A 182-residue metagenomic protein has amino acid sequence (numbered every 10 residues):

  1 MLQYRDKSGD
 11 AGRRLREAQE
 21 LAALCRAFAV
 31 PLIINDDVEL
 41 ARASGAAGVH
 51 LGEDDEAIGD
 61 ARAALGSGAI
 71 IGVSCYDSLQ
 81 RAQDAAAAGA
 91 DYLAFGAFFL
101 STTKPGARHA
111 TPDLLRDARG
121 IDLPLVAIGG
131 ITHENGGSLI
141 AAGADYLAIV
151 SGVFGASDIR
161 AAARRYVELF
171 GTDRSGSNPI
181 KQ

Functional and structural regions predicted by a protein language model:
M1-Q3, I33, H50, G72 (+2 more regions): Conserved beta-strand positions in the central sheet of alpha/beta enzyme cores
Q3-R13, A97-K104: Glycine-rich, proline-tolerant flexible connector loops at the mouths of alpha/beta enzymes
R14-D36, E53-D77, G106-H133, Y166-D173: Alpha-helix-loop-beta-strand connector modules within alpha/beta enzyme cores
R16-E20, A43-G48: Glycine-rich loop at the start of a catalytic domain that most often binds anionic cofactors/ligands
L32-A47, D77-G89, I121-A127, I131-I149 (+1 more regions): Catalytic cores of alpha/beta
E53-A61, A94-G106, G136-L169: Glycine-rich phosphate-binding active-site loops on the catalytic face of alpha/beta enzymes
G72, Y76-K104: Histidine/lysine/aspartate-rich catalytic loop segments that bind and position anionic ligands
S175-S177: Serine residues within intrinsically disordered or low-complexity segments
